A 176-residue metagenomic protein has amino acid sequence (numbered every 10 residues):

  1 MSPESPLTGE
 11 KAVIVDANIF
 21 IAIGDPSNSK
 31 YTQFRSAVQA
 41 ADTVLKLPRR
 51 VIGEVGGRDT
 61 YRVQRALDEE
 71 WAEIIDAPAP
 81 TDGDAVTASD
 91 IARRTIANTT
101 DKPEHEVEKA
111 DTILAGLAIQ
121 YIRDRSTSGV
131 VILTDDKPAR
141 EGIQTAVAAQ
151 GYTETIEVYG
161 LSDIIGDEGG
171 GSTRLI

Functional and structural regions predicted by a protein language model:
S2-V130, A139-E141, T145-A146: Active-site-proximal, substrate-binding regions of enzyme catalytic domains and RNA-binding/basic surfaces
S126-I176: Acidic, PIN/NYN-like endoribonuclease modules and their adjacent C-terminal/linker elements
